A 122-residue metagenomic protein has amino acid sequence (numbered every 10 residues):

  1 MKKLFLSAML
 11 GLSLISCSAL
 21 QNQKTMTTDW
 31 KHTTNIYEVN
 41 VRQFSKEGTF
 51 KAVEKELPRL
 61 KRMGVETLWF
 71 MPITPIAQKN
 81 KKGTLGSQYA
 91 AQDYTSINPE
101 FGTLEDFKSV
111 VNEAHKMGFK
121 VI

Functional and structural regions predicted by a protein language model:
M1-L4: Positively charged n-region of N-terminal signal peptides that target proteins for export
S7-S16: Bacterial N-terminal signal peptides
C17, N22-I122: Acidic/aromatic-lined carbohydrate-recognition and catalytic surfaces of CAZymes acting on diverse glycans
